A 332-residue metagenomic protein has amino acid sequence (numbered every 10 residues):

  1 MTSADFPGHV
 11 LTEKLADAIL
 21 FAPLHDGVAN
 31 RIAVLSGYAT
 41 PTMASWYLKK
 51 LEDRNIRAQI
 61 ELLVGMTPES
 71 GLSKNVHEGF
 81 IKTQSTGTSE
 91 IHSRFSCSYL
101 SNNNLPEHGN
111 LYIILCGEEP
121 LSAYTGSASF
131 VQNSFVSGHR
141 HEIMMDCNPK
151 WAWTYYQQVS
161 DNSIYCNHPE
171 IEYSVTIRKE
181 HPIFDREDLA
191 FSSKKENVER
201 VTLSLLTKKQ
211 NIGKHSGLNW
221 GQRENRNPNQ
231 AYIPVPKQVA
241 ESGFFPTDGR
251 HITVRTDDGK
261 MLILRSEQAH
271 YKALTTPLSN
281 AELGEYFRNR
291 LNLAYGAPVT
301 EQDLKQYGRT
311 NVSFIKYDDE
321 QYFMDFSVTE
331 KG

Functional and structural regions predicted by a protein language model:
M1-G332: PLD/PLD-like phosphodiesterase catalytic module centered on the HKD motif
